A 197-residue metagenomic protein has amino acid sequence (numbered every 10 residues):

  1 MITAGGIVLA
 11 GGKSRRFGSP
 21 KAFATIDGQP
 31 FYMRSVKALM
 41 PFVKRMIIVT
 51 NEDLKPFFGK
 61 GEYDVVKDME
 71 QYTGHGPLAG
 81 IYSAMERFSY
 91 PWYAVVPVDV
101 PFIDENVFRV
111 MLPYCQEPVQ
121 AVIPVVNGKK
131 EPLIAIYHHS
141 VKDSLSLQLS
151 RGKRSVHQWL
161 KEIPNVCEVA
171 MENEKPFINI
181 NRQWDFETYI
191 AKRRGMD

Functional and structural regions predicted by a protein language model:
M1-V156, E162-F177, W184, I190-D197: Nucleotide and nucleotide-moiety/phosphate-recognizing core
